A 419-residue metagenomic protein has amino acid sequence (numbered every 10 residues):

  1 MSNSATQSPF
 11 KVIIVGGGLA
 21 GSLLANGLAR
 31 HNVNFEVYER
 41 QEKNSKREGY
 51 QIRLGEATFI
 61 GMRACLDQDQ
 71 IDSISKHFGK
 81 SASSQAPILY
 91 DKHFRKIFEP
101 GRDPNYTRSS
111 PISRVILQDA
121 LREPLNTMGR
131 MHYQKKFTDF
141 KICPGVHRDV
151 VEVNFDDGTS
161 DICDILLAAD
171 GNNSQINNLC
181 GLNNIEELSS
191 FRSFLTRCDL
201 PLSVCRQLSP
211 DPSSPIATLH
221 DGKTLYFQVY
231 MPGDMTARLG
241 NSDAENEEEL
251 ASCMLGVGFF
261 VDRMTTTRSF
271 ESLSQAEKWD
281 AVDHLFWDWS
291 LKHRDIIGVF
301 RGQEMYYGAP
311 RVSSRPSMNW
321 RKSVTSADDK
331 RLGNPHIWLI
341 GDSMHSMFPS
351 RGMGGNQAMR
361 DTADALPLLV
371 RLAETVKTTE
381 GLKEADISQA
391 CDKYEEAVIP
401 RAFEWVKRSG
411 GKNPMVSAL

Functional and structural regions predicted by a protein language model:
M1-I13, S75, Q85-E99, R311 (+4 more regions): C-terminal helical "tail/cap" subdomain of flavin- and related membrane-associated enzymes
S2-V12, G55-C180, E187-D199, K278: Conserved N-terminal helical subregion
G16-G18: Glycine-rich Rossmann-fold phosphate-binding loop(s) that bind the pyrophosphate of adenine dinucleotide cofactors
G21-S22: N-terminal Rossmann-fold NAD(P) dinucleotide-binding loop
A29-E48: Glycine-rich FAD pyrophosphate-binding loop
E42-G61: Conserved N-terminal glycine-rich FAD pyrophosphate-binding loop of Rossmann-like flavoproteins
R95-R102, T107-R108, S113-R114, R197-Y306: Conserved FAD/dinucleotide-binding core of flavoprotein oxidoreductases
D329-P349: Short FAD-binding loop at a beta-strand-to-alpha-helix junction that anchors the flavin cofactor in diverse
